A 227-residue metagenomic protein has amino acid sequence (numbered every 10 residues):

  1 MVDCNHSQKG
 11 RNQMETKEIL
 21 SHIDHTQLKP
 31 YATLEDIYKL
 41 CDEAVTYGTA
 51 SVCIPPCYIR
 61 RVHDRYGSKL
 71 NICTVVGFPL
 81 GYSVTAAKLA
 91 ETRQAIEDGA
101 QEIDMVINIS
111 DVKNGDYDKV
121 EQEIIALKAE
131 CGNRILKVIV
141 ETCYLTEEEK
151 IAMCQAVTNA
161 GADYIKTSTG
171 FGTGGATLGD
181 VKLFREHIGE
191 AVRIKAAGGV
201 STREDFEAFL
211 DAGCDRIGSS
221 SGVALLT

Functional and structural regions predicted by a protein language model:
V2-C41, A126, K182-I194, V200-T227: Alpha/beta catalytic cores of nucleotide-metabolism and tRNA/nucleoside-modifying enzymes
H6, R11-E97, I151-A152, A156-N159: Conserved N-terminal beta1-alpha1 strand-loop-helix module at the mouth
D24, V62, A95, V138 (+3 more regions): Conserved, mostly hydrophobic/aromatic
A32, T49-P56, G81, T92 (+4 more regions): Catalytic beta/alpha-barrel core
I54-N71, S83-A87, S110-E130, Y144-K150 (+3 more regions): Active-site-adjacent beta->alpha loops and helix N-cap segments on the catalytic face of soluble alpha/beta enzymes
G67-L80, C131-C143, H187-A197: Short beta-strand/loop segments at the ligand-binding rim of alpha/beta enzyme cores
T74, F78-P79, D98-V112, N159-G174 (+2 more regions): Glycine-rich phosphate-binding active-site loops on the catalytic face of alpha/beta enzymes
V84-T92, L145-A156, V200-R216: Catalytic cores of alpha/beta
